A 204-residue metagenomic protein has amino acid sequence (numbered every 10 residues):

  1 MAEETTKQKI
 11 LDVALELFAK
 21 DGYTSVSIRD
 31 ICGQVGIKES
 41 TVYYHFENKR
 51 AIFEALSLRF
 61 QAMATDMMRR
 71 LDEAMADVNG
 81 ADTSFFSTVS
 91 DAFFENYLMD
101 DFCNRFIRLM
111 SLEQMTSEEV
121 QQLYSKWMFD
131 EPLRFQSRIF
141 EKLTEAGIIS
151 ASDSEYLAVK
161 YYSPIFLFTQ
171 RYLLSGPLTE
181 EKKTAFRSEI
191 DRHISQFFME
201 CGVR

Functional and structural regions predicted by a protein language model:
T5, K9, L17-R59: Helix-turn-helix
K49, L56-A64, F86, M128-P132 (+1 more regions): Hydrophobic/aromatic residues within well-ordered alpha-helical segments
F60-F85, L173-E181: Short, flexible, glycine-rich and Lys/Arg-enriched loop motifs at helix boundaries that contact anionic partners
T65, M99, F106, S111 (+2 more regions): Amphipathic alpha-helical packing segments from all-alpha helical-bundle domains
R69-R105, S154-Y161, R187: Hydrophobic alpha-helical connector segments
F93, I107-S111, Y161, I165 (+1 more regions): Short alpha-helical scaffolding segments that buttress acidic/His motifs in well-ordered protein cores
Q122, K126, D130, F140-I194: Hydrophobic/aromatic-rich alpha-helical bundle segments in the mid-to-C-terminal region
M199-R204: C-terminal effector-binding regulatory domain of bacterial HTH transcription factors
